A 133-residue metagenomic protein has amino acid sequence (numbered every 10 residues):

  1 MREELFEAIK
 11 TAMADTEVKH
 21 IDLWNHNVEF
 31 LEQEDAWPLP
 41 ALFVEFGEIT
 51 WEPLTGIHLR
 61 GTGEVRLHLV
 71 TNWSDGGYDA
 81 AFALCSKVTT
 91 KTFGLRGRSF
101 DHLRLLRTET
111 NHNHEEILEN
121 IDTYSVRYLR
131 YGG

Functional and structural regions predicted by a protein language model:
M1-D35, F43-G133: Charged, amphipathic alpha-helical segments and their flanking helix caps
